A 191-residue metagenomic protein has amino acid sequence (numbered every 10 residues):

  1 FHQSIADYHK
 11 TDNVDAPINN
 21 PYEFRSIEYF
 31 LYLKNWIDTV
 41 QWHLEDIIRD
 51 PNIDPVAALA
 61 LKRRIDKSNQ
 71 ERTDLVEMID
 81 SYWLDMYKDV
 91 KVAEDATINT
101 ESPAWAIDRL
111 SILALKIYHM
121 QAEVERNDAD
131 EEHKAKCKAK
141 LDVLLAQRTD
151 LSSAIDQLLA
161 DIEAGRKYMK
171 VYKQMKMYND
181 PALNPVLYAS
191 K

Functional and structural regions predicted by a protein language model:
F1-K191: Anionic, Ser/Thr-rich low-complexity intrinsically disordered regions
